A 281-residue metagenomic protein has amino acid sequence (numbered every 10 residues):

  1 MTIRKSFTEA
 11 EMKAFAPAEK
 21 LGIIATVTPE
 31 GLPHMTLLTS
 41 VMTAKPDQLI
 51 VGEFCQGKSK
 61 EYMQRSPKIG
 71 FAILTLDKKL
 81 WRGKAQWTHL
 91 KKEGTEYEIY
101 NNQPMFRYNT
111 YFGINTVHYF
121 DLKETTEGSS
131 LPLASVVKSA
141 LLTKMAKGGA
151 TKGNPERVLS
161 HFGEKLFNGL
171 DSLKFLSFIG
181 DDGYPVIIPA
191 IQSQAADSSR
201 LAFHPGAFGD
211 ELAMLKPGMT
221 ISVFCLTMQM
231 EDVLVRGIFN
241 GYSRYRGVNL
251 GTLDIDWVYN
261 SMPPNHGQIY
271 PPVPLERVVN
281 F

Functional and structural regions predicted by a protein language model:
M1-F281: Binding-site signature for planar aromatic cofactors or substrates
